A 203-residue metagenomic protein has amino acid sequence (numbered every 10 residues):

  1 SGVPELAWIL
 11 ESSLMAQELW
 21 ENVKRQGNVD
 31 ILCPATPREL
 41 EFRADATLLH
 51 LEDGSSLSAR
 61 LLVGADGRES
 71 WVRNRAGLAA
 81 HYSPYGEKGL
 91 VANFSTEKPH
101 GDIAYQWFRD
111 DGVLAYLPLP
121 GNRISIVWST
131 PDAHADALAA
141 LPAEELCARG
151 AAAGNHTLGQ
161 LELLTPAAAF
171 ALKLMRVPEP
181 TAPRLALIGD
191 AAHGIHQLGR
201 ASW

Functional and structural regions predicted by a protein language model:
S1-R75, S83-K88: Conserved N-terminal helical subregion
E5-I9, D136, L198-R200: A short glycine-threonine-serine/GTX helix/turn-capping micro-motif
T36, P131-A133, A192, S202: Short, glycine/serine-rich, charged loops/turns that create anion-binding and catalytic segments at active sites
S56, L61-A168, L172, R176-V177 (+1 more regions): Conserved FAD-binding catalytic core of PHBH/FMO-like flavoproteins
A168-S202: Conserved mid-domain beta->alpha element of the FAD-binding
